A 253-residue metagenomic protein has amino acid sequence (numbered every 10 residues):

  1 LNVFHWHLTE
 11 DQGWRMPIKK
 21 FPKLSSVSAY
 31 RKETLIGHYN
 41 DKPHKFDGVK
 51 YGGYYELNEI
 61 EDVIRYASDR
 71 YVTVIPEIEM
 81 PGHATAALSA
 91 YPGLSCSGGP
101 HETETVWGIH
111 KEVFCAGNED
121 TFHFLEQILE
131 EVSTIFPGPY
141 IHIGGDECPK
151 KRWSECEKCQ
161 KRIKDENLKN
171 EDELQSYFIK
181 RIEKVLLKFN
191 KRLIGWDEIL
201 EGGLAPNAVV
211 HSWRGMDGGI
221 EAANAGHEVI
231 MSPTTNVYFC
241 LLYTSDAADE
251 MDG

Functional and structural regions predicted by a protein language model:
L1-F189: Substrate-binding cleft of carbohydrate-active enzyme catalytic domains
F4-W6, P76, I141, L193-G195 (+2 more regions): Hydrophobic faces of well-ordered beta-strands that scaffold small-molecule active sites in alpha/beta enzyme cores
H83-T85, H142-C148, E198-A205, N236-F239: A glycine-rich phosphate-binding loop feature that marks nucleotide/adenosyl-phosphate handling sites
S176-Y177, R181-E198, R214, T234-T235 (+1 more regions): Glycine-rich, Lys/Arg-enriched anion-binding loops that position phosphate/diphosphate groups for phosphoryl
E198-A225, Y238-L242: Substrate-binding cleft/loops of secretory-pathway carbohydrate-active enzymes
Y243-E250: Conserved small/polar residues in nucleotide/adenosyl-binding loops
